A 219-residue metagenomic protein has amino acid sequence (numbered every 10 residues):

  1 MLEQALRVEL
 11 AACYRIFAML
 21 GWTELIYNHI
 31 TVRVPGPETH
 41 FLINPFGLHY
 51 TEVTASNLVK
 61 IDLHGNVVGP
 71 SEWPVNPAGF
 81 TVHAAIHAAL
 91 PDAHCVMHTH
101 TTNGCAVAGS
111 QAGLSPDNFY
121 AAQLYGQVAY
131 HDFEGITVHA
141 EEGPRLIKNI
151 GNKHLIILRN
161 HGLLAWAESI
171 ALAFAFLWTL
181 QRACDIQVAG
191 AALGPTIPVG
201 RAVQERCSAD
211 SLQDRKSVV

Functional and structural regions predicted by a protein language model:
M1-V219: Glycine-rich flexible loops
